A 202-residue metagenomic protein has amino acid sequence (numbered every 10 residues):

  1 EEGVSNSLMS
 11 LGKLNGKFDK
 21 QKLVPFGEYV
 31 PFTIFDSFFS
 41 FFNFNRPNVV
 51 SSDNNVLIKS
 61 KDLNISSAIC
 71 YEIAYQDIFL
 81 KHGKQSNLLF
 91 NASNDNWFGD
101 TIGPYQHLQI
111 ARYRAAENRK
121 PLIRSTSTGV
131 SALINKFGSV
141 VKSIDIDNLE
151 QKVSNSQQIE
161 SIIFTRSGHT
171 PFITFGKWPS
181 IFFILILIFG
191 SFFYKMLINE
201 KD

Functional and structural regions predicted by a protein language model:
E1-F175: Soluble catalytic domains of enzymes that build or remodel membrane lipids, polysaccharides, and related
F172-N199: Selective detector of the "anchor" transmembrane alpha-helix that sits immediately C-terminal
